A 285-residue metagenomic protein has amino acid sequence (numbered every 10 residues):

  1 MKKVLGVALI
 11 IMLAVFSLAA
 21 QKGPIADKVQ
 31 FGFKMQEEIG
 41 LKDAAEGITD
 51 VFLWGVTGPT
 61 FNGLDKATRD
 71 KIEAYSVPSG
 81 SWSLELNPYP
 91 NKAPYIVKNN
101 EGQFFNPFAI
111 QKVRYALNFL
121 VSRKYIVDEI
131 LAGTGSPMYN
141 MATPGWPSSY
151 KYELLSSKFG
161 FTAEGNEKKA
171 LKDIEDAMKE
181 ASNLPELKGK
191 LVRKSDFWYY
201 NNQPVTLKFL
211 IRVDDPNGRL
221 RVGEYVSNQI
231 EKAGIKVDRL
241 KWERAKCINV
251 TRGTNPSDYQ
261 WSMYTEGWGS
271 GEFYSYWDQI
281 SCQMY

Functional and structural regions predicted by a protein language model:
M1-V4: Positively charged n-region of N-terminal signal peptides that target proteins for export
A8, F16-I130, W146-Y285: Extracytoplasmic/periplasmic ligand-capture domains
G133: Short acidic/histidine-centered micro-motifs embedded in hydrophobic/aromatic stretches that mark compact functional
S136, N140-S149: Surface-exposed loop and adjacent secondary-structure segments within mature catalytic domains
